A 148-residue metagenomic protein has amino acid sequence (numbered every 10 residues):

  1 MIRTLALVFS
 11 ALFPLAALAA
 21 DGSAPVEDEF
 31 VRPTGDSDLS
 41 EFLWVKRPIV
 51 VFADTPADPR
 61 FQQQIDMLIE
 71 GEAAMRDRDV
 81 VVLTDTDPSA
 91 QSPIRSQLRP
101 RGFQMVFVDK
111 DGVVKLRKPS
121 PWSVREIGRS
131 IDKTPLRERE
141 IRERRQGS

Functional and structural regions predicted by a protein language model:
I2-S148: Non-catalytic interaction/Regulatory regions outside core domains
